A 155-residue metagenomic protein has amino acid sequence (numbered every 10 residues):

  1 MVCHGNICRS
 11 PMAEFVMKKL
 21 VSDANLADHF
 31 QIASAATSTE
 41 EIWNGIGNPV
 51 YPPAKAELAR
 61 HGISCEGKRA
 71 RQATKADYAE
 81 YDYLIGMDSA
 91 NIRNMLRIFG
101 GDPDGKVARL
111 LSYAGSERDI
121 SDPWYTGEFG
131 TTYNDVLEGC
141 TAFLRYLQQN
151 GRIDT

Functional and structural regions predicted by a protein language model:
M1-T155: Short polar/charged helix/loop
